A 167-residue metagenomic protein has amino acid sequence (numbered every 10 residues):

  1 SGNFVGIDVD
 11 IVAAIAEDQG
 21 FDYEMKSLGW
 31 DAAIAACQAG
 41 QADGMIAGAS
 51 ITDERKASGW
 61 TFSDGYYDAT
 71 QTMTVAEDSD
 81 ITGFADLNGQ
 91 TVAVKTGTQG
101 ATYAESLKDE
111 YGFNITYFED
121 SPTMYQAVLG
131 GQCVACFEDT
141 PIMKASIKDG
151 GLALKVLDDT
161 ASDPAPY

Functional and structural regions predicted by a protein language model:
S1-A49: Extracytoplasmic small-molecule ligand-binding "clamshell" domains of the periplasmic binding protein/Venus flytrap
F4, Q90-G97, F118: Short beta-strand->loop
G6-D8, V12, A57-Y66, K155-D159 (+1 more regions): A structural signal for short loop-to-beta-strand junctions that line the ligand-binding cleft of periplasmic/secreted
V9, E24-A36, S79, I115-G130 (+1 more regions): Short helix-initiation/N-cap motifs at beta->coil->alpha
V12-F21, G100-E119, I147-G151: Ligand-binding cleft/hinge of the Venus flytrap
G20-D22, Q38-A47, Q90-T91, L129-I142 (+1 more regions): Alpha-to-beta junction loops
Y67-V75, T140, K144, K148-Y167: Periplasmic-binding protein-like
V75-V92: Flexible hinge/capping segments at coil-to-helix
